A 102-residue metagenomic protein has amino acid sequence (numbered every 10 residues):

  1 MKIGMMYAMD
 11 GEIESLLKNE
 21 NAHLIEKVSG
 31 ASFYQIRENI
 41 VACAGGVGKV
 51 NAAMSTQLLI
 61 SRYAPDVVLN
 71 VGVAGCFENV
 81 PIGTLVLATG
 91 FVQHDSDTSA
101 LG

Functional and structural regions predicted by a protein language model:
M1-G102: Metabolite-binding pocket within alpha/beta catalytic cores that recognizes anionic/polar moieties
